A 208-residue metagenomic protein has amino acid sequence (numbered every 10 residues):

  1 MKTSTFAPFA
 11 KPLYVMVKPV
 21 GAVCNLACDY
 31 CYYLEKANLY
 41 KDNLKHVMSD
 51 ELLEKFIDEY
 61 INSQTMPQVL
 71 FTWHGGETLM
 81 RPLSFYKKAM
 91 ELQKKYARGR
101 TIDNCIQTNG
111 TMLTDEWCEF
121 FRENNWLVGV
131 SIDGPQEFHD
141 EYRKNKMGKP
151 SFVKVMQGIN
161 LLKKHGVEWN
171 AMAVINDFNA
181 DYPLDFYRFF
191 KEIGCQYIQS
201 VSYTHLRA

Functional and structural regions predicted by a protein language model:
K2-A7: Long amphipathic N-terminal alpha/beta scaffold segment
P8-F9, L127: A composition-driven signal for long, intrinsically disordered, charge-rich low-complexity tracts
F9-E51: Canonical Radical SAM [4Fe-4S] cluster-binding loop centered on the CxxxCxxC motif and its immediate flanking residues
V15-K18, L53-S63: Short, charged low-complexity linear motifs
I57-T72, R81-S202: Radical SAM/AdoMet-radical enzyme domain recognition
G76-E77: Active-site neighborhood of divalent metal-dependent phosphoester/pyrophosphate hydrolases
T204-A208: Conserved small/polar residues in nucleotide/adenosyl-binding loops
